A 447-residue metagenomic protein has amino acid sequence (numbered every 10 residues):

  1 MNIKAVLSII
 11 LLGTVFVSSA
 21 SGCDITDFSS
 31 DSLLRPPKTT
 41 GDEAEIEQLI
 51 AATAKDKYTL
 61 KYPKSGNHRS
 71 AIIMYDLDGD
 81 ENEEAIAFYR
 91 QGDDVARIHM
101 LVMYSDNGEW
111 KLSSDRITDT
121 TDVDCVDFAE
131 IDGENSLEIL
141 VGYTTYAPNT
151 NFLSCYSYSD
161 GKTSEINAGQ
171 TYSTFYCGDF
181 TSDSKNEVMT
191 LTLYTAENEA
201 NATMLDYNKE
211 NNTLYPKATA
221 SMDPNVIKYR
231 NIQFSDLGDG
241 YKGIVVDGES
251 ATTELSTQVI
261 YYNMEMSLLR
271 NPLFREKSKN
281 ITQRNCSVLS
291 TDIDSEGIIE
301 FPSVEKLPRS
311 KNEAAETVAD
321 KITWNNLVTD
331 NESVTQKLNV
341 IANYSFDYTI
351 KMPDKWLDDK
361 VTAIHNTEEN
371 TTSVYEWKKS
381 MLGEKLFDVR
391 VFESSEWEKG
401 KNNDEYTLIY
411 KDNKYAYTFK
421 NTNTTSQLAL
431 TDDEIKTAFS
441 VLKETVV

Functional and structural regions predicted by a protein language model:
M1-S21: Sec-dependent bacterial lipoprotein signal peptides
S8, L12-G13, Y215, A429 (+1 more regions): Compositionally biased amphipathic helical and low-complexity segments enriched in hydrophobic
V17-T362, E396-K399, E405-D412, A416 (+1 more regions): Beta-propeller-forming repeat regions
P353-N402: Secretory pathway targeting signatures of secreted, lumenal, and periplasmic proteins
F419-V447: Surface-exposed amphipathic alpha-helical segments
